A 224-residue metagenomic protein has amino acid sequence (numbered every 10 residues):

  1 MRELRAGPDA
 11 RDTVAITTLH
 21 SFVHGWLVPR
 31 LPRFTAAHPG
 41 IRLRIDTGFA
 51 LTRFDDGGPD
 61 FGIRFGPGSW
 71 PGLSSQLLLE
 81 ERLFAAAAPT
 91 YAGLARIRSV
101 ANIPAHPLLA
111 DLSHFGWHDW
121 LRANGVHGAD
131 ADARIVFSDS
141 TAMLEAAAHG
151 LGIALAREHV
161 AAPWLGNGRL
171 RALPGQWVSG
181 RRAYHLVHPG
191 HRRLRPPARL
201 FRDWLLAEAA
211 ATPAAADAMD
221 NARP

Functional and structural regions predicted by a protein language model:
M1-P8, T212: Alpha-helical linker/hinge and terminal dimerization helices associated with HTH transcriptional regulators
A10-P71, A218-P224: Central regulatory/effector-binding core of bacterial HTH transcription factors
A15-T17, G62, A86, L109 (+2 more regions): Short, well-ordered beta-strand segments
A36, G40, E158-N167, Q176-P224: C-terminal effector-binding regulatory domain of bacterial HTH transcription factors
A37, R44-V136: Acidic, Gly/Pro-rich loop/turn segments at junctions of secondary structure
F54-D55, I103, E145-G150, L165 (+1 more regions): Hydrophobic residues within well-ordered alpha-helices
W70-S75, L79, W164-P174: Ligand-binding "clamshell"
A129-A172, S179: Hydrophobic hinge/microswitch elements
